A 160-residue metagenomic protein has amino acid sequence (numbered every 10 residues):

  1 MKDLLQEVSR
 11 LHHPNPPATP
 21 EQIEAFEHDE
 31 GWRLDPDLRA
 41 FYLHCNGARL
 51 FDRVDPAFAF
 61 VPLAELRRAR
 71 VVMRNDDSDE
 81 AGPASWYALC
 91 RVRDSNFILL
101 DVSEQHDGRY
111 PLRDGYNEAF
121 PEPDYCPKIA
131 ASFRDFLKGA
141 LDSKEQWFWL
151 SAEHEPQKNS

Functional and structural regions predicted by a protein language model:
M1-F97, W149-S160: A surface-exposed partner-binding patch
V92-D94, S103-Q105, E145: Generic structural motif
L99-A131: Segments surrounding the PLD/"HKD" phosphodiesterase catalytic module and close analogs
P121-F148: Ampiphathic alpha-helical segments that act as solvent-exposed interaction surfaces
